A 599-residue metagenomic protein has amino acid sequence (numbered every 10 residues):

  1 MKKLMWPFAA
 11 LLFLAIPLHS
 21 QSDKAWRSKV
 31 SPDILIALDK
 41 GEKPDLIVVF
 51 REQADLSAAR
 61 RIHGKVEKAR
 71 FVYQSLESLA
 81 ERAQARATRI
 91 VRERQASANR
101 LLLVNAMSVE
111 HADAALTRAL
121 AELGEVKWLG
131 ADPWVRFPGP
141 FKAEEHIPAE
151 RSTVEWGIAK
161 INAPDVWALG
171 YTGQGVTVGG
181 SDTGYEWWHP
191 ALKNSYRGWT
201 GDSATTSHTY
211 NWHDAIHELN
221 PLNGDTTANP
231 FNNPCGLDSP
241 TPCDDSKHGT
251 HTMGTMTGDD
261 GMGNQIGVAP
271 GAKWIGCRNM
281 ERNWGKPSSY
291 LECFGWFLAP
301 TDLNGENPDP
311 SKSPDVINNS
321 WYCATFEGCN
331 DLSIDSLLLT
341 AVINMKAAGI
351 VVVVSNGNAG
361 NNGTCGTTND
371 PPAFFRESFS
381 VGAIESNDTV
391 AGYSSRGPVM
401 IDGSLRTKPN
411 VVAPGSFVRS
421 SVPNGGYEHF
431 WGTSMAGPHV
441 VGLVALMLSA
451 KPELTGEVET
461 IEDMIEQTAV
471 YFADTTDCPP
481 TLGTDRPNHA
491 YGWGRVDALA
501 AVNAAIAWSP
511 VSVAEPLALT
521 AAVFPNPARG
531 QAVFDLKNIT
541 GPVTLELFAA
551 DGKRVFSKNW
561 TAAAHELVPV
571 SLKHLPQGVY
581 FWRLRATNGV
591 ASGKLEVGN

Functional and structural regions predicted by a protein language model:
M1-D23: Bacterial Sec-dependent N-terminal signal peptides
Q21-E144: Inhibitory N-terminal propeptides of secreted protease zymogens
Q21-K24, G41, A59-R60, W128 (+9 more regions): Subtilisin-like serine protease catalytic core
H63, D331-L332, G357, R495-N526 (+1 more regions): Secreted peptidase-domain scaffold signal
E155, I266, N307-N318, S449-S512 (+1 more regions): C-terminal subdomain of the subtilisin-like protease fold in secreted/lumenal serine endopeptidases
T252, F294, E306, P310-V422 (+1 more regions): Catalytic-core segments of hydrolase enzymes
M253, I275-N283, A348, G415-R486: Hydrolase catalytic cores
P516-F524, A528-N599: C-terminal outer-membrane/trafficking sorting elements
